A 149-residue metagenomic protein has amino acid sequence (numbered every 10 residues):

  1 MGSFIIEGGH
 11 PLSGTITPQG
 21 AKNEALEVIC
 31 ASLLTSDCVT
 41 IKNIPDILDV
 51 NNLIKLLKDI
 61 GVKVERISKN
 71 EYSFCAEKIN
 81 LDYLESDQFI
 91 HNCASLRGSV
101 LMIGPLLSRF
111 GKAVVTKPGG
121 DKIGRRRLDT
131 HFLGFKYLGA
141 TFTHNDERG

Functional and structural regions predicted by a protein language model:
M1-G149: Structural preference for solvent-exposed beta-strand-turn elements and adjacent flexible terminal/loop segments within
